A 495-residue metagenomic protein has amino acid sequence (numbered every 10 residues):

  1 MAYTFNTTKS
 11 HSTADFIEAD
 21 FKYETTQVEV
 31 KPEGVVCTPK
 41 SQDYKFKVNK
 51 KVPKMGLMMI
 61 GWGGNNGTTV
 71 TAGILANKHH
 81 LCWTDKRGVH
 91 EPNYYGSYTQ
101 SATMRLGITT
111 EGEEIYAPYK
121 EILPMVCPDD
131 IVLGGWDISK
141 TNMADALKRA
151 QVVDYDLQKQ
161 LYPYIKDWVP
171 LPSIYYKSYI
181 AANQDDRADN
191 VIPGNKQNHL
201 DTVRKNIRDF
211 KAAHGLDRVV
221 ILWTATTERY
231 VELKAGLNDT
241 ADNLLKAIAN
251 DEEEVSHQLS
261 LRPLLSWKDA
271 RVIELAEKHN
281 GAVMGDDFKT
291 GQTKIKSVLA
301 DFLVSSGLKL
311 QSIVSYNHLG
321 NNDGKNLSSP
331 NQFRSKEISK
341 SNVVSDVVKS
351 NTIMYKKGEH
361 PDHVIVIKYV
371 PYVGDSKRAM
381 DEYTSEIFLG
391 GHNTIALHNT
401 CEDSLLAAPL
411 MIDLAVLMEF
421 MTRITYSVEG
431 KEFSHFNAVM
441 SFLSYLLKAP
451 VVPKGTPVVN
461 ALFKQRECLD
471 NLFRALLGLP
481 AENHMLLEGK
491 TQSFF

Functional and structural regions predicted by a protein language model:
M1-H279, Q292, L299, N399 (+1 more regions): Metallocofactor- and cofactor-centric catalytic cores in central/energy metabolism, strongly enriched
M1-T8, K278, T290-V304, I313 (+2 more regions): Solvent-exposed, charged interface segments at domain starts and junctions
T25-V28, N190, N280-G281, K349-M354 (+2 more regions): A generic short-segment signal for beta-strand/edge and adjacent turn/coil regions
G56, R218-L222, G281-A282, L310-S312 (+2 more regions): Structural motif
G63, T290-G291, S315-N322, S376 (+2 more regions): Glycine-rich beta-alpha junction loops
V283-H363: Conserved anion/nucleotide-ligand pocket segment
I353-S434: Internal helical hairpin/lid segments
